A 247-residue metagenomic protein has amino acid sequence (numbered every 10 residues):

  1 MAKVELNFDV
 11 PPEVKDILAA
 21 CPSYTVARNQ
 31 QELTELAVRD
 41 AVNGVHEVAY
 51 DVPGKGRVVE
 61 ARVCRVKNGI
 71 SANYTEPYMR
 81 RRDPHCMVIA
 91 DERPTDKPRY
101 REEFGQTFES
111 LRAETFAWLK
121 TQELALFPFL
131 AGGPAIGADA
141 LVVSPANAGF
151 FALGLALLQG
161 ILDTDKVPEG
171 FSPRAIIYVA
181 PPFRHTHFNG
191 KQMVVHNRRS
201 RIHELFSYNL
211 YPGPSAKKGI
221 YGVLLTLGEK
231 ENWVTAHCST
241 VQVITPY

Functional and structural regions predicted by a protein language model:
M1-K217: Long, basic/Gly/Ser/Thr-rich N-terminal segments that mediate initial subcellular attachment or targeting
W118, V223-L227, V241: Generic, well-ordered alpha-helical scaffold segments in large soluble proteins
P145-G149, V223-G228: Short, low-complexity, polar/charged sequence segments that are solvent-exposed and flexible
F151-G154, E229-W233: Glycine-rich loops and low-complexity Gly/Arg-rich segments that provide flexible linkers or classic glycine-based
A216-L224: Short amphipathic C-terminal alpha-helix that caps PH/PH-like domains
G219, K230, V234-Q242: Gly/Pro-rich turn-and-neighbor structural signature
V243-Y247: Glycine-rich phosphate-binding P-loop
